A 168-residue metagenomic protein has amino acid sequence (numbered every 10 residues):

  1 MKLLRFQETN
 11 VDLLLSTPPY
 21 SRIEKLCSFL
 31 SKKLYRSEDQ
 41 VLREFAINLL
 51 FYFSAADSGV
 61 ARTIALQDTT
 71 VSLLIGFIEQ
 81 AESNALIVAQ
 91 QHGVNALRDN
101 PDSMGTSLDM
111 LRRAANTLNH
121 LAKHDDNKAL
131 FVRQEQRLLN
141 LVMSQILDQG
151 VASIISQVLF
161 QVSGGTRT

Functional and structural regions predicted by a protein language model:
M1-E8, P19-K25, L34-S58, R62-Q67 (+3 more regions): Alpha-helical solenoid repeats of the armadillo/HEAT superfamily in eukaryotic scaffolding/adaptor proteins
L30-L34, V142: Inter-blade linker and blade-boundary elements of WD-repeat/beta-propeller domains
L139-L147: Extracellular glycan/ECM-engagement signal in secreted proteins
